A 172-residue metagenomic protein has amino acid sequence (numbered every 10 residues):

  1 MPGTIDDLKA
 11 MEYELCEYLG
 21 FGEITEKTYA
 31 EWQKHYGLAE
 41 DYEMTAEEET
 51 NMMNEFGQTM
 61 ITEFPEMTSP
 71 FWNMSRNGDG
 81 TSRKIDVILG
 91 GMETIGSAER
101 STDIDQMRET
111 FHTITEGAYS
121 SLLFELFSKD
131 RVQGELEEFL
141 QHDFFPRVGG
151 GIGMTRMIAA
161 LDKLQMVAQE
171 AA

Functional and structural regions predicted by a protein language model:
M1-E47: Extended, charged alpha-beta segments that form solvent-exposed binding/catalytic grooves in nucleic-acid-handling
Q33-A172: A translation/RNA-centric and nucleic-acid-associated enzymatic feature enriched in Class II aminoacyl-tRNA synthetases
